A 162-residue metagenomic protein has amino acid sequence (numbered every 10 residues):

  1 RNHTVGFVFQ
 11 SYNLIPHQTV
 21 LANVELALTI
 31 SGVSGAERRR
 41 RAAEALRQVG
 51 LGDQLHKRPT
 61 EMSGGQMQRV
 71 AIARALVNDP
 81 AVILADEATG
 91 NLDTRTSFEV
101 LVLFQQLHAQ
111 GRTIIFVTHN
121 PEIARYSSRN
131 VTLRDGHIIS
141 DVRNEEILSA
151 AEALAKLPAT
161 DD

Functional and structural regions predicted by a protein language model:
R1-Y126, N130: ABC family nucleotide-binding domain
R134: A cytosolic small-molecule/anion-sensing beta-strand core signal
H137-D162: Conserved beta-strand-loop-alpha-helix hinge in the C-terminal portion of ABC ATPase nucleotide-binding domains
